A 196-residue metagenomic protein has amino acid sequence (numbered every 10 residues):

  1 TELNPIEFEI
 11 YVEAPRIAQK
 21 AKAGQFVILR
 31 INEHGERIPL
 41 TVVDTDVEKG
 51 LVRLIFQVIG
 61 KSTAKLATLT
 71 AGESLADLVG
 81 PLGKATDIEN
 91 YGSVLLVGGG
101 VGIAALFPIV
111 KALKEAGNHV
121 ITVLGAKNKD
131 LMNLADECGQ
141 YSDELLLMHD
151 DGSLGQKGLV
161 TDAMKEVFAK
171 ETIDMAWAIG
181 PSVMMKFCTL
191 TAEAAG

Functional and structural regions predicted by a protein language model:
T1-E73: Ferredoxin-reductase
K61-G196: FNR/FR-type flavoprotein reductase catalytic core
